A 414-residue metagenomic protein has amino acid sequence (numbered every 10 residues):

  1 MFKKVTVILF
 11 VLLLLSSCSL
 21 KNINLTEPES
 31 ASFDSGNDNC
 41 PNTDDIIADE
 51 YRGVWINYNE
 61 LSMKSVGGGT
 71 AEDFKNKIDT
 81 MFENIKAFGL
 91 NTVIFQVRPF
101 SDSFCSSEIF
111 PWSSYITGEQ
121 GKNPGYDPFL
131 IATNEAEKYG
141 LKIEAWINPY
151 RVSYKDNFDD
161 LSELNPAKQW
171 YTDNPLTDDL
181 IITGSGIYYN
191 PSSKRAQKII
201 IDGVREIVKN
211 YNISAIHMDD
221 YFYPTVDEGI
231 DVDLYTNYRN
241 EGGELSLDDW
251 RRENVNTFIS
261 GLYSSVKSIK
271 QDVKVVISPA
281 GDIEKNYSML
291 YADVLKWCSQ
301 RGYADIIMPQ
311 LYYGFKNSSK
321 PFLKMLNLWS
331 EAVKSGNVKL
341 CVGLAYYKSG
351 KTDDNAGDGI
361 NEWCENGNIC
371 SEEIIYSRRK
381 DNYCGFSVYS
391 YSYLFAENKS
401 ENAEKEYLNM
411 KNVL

Functional and structural regions predicted by a protein language model:
S16-S17: C-terminal motif of bacterial Sec signal peptides marking the signal peptidase cleavage site
D44-K75, E144-A145, Y150-E206, N210 (+2 more regions): Active-site-adjacent "subsite" loops/lids of carbohydrate-active enzymes
E60-E72, F110-Y126, T183-K198, E244-V255 (+2 more regions): The substrate-binding groove and active-site-proximal loops of carbohydrate-active enzymes, especially glycoside
G69-F88, Y115-Y139, I199-D202, E253-S260: Aromatic- and glycine-enriched glycan-recognition loops and surfaces that form the carbohydrate-binding subsites
N76-S103, N210-A215, G302-I306, K380-G385: Catalytic domains of carbohydrate-active enzymes, especially glycoside hydrolases
F88-P124: Aromatic-lined carbohydrate-binding/catalytic grooves of carbohydrate-active enzymes
N91, A167-Q300, Y312-Y313: Polysaccharide-binding and catalytic clefts of secreted carbohydrate-active enzymes
R301-P321, W329-L414: Substrate-binding cleft of secreted/luminal carbohydrate-active enzymes
